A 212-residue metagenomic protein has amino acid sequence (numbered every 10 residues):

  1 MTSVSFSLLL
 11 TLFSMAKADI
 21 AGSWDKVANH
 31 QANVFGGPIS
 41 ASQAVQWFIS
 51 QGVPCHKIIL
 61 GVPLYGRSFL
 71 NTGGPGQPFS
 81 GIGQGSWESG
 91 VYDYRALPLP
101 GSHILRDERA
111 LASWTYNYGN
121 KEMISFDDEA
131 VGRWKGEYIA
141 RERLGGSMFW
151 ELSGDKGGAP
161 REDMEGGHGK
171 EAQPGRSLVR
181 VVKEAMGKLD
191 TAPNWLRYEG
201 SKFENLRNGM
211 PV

Functional and structural regions predicted by a protein language model:
M1-L99: Substrate-binding surface in catalytic domains of secreted glycosidases
W24, A28-Q31, P38, F69 (+6 more regions): Solvent-exposed, flexible loop/coil residues
R67, D127-V212: Acidic/aromatic/glycine-rich contiguous surface patches that form carbohydrate-binding/processing clefts and analogous
G85-L144: Hydrophobic, secondary-structure "cap" segments at the distal end of domains
